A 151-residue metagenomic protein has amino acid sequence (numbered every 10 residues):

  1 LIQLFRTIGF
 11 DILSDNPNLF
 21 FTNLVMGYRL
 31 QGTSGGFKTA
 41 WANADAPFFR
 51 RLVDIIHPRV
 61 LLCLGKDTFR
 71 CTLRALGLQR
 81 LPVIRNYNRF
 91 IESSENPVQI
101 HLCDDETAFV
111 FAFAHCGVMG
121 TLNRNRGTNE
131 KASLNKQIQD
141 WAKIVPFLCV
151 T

Functional and structural regions predicted by a protein language model:
L1-N18, I84-R85: Adenosine ribonucleotide-centric catalytic and binding domains
R6-F10, A44-V53, P97: Short secondary-structure capping micro-motifs at structural edges
L13-S14, D54-I56, C103-D105: Short, conserved loop/helix-junction motifs that constitute active-site signature segments in enzyme catalytic cores
N18-S34: Short, basic/glycine-rich phosphate-binding loops at helix/coil junctions that contact nucleotide phosphates
F20-T22, V60-L62, F111: Hydrophobic/aromatic beta-strand patches that form the interior of the parallel beta-sheet core in alpha/beta enzyme
L24, C63-T68, H115: Short, well-ordered beta-to-alpha junction loops that form the rim of enzyme active sites and present histidine/acidic
S34-P47, R74-T151: C-terminal capping/extension of enzyme domains
F49-K66: Proline-aspartate-enriched helix->loop->beta-strand connector
